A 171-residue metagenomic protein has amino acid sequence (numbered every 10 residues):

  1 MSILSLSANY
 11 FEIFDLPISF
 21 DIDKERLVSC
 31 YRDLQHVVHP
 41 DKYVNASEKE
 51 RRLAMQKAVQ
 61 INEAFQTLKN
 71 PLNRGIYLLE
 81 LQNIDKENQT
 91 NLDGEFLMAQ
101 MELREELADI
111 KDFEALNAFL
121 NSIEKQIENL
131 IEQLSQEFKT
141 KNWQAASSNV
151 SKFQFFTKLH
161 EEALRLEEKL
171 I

Functional and structural regions predicted by a protein language model:
M1-I171: C-terminal accessory/regulatory regions appended to core domains
